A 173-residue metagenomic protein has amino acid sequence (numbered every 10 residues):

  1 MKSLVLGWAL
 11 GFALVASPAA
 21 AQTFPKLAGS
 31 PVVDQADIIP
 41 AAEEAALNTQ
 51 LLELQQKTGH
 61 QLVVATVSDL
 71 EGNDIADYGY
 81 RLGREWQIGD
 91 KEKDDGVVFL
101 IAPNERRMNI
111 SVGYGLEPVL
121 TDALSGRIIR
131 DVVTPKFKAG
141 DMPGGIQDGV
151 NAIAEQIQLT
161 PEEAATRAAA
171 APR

Functional and structural regions predicted by a protein language model:
M1-G7: Positively charged n-region of N-terminal signal peptides that target proteins for export
G7-S17: Bacterial N-terminal signal peptides
A21-R173: Folded, non-transmembrane soluble domains that reside on the lumenal/extracytoplasmic side of membranes
